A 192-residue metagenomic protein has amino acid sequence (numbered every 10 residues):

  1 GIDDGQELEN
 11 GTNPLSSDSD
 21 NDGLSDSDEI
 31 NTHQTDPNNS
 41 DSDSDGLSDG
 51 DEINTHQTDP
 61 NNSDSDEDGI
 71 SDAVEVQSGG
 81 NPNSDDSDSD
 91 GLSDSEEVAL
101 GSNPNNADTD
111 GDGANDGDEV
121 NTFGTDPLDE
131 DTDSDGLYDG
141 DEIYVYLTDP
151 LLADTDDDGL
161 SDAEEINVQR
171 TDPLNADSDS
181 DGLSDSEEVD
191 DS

Functional and structural regions predicted by a protein language model:
G1-S192: Extracellular calcium-associated, cysteine-rich motifs in secreted modular proteins
